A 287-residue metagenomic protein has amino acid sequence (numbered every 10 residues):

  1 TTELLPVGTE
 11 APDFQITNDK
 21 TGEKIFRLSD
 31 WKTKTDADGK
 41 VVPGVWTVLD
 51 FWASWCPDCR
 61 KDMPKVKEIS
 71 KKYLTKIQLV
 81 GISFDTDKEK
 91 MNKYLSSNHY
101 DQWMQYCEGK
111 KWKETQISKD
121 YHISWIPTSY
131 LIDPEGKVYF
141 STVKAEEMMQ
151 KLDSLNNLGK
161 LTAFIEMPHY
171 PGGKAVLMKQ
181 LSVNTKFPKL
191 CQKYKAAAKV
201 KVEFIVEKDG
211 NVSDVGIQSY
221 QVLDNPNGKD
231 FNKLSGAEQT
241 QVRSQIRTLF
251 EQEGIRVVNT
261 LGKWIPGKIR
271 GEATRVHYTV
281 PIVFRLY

Functional and structural regions predicted by a protein language model:
T1-D13, T17: N-terminal targeting signals for export/organelle localization
E10, V45, S124-I126, K195-V200: Short, small/polar residue-rich loop motifs at catalytic or cofactor-binding pockets
Q15-T47: A short beta-strand-turn-helix
G44-T47, F51-W55, W125: Short pre-active-site segment immediately N-terminal to redox-active cysteine/selenocysteine motifs in thiol-based
D50-K71: Conserved redox-active cysteine motifs that mediate thiol-disulfide chemistry, especially di-cysteine Cys-X(1-2)-Cys
I69-K113, K119-I126: Conserved segment of the thioredoxin-like fold in thiol-based oxidoreductases
Y100-D101, G109-D153: Thiol/disulfide oxidoreductase modules built on the thioredoxin-like
D153-Y287: Charge-biased low-complexity segments
